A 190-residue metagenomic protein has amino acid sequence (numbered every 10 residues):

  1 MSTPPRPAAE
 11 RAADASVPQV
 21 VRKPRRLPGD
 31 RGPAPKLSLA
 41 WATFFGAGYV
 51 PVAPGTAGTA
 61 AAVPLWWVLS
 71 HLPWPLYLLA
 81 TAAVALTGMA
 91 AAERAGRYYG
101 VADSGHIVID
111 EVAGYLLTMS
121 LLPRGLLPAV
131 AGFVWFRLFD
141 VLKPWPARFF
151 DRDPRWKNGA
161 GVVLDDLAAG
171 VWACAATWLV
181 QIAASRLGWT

Functional and structural regions predicted by a protein language model:
S2-Y98, G105, V112-T190: Hydrophobic alpha-helical transmembrane segments
